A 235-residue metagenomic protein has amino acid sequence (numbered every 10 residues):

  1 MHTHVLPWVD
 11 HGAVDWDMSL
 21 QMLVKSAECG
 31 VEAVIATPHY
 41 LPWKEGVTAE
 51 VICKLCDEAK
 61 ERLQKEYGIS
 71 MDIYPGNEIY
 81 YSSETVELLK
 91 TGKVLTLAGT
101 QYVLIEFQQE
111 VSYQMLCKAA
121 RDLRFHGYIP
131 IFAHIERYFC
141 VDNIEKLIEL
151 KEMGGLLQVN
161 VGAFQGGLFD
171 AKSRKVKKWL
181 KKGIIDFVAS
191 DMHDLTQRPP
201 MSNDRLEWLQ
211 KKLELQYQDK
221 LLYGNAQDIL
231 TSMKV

Functional and structural regions predicted by a protein language model:
M1-I69: An N-terminally biased module of ancient metal coordination in phosphate/nucleic-acid-related enzymes
H4-L6, H39-Y40, G76-Y80, Q108-E110 (+3 more regions): Active-site beta-loop-alpha junctions enriched in small/polar residues
M18-M22, I52-A59, A119, K146 (+3 more regions): A general structural detector for well-ordered alpha-helical segments in enzyme core domains, enriched
A27, R124, L180-K181: Non-catalytic positions within long, well-ordered alpha-helices that form the structural scaffold/packing of enzyme
E45-Q158: Extended substrate/RNA-proximal surfaces in nucleic-acid metabolism proteins
I184-P199: Short acidic/histidine-rich active-site segments
S202, L206-V235: Mid-to-C-terminal alpha-helical segments outside catalytic/metal-binding sites
